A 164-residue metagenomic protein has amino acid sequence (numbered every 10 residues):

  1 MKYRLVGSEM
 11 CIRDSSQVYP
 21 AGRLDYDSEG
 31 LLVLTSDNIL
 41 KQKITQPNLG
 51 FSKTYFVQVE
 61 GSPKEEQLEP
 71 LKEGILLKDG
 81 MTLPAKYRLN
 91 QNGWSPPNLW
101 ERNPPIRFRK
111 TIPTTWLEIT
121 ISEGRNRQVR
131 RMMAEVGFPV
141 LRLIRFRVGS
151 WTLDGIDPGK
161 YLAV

Functional and structural regions predicted by a protein language model:
M1-I12: Single conserved hydrophobic/aromatic residue that forms the stacking wall/gate of nucleotide- or nucleobase-binding
G7, D37-N38, P158: ATP/adenylate-binding site constellation spanning eukaryotic-like Ser/Thr protein kinases, ABC-transporter
S15-Q46: Glycine/acidic-rich beta-strand-loop module
D37, S62, S122-R125: Helix N-cap motif at beta-to-alpha junctions
K43-T45, L71, R130: Short beta-alpha junctions and helix-cap segments that line functional grooves
N48-G50: Active-site-adjacent loop/tail segments of enzyme domains
S52-Y55, E60-T115, M132-E135: Non-catalytic RNA-recognition surface used by pseudouridine synthases
P96-N98, R102, I106-V164: RNA substrate-recognition surfaces in RNA-acting enzymes
